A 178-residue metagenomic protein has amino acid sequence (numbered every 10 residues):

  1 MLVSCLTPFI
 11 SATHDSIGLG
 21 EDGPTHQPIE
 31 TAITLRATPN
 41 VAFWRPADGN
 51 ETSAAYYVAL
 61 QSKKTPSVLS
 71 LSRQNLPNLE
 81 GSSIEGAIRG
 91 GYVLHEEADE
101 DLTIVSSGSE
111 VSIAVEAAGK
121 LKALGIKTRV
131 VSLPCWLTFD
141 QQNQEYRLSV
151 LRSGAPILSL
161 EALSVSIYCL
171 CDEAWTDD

Functional and structural regions predicted by a protein language model:
M1-C5, H26-I33, T176: A glycine- and small-aliphatic-rich helix-loop capping segment at beta-alpha/alpha-beta transitions that lines
L2-D15, T34-A37: A glycine-rich helix N-cap at a beta->alpha junction
T7, A42, K127-R129: Residue-level detector of anion-binding/catalytic polar loops
A12, G18-P28, T52, Q61-D178: Thiamine diphosphate
I33-T34, L158: Two-metal-ion acidic nuclease core segments, chiefly of the RNase H-like superfamily
A42-W44, D178: Structural signal for short hydrophobic segments within the conserved structured cores of catalytic domains across
A47: TRNA-recognition modules of translation machinery and tRNA-sensing kinases, especially anticodon-binding
